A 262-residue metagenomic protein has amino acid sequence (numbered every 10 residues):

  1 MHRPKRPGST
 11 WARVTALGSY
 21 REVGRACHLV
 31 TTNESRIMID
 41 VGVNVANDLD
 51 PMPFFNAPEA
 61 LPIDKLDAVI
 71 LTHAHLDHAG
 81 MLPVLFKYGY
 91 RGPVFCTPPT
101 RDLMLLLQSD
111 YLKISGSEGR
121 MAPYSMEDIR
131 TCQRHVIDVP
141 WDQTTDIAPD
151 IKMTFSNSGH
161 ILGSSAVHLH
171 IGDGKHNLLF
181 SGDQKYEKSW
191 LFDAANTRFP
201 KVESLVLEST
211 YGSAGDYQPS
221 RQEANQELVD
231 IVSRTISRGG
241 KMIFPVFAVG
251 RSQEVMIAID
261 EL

Functional and structural regions predicted by a protein language model:
H2-D64, D138-D193: Core dinuclear metal-dependent hydrolase active-site scaffold
V14, D40, V69, H73-A74 (+5 more regions): Conserved structural-core and active-site-/substrate-pathway-adjacent residues in large, well-folded domains of enzymes
S19, P99, S158, G172 (+2 more regions): An acidic- and aromatic-residue-enriched active-site/binding cleft used to recognize and process polar
Y20-R25, T32-G92, C96-D102, L107-R134 (+1 more regions): Pre-active-site segment of Zn-dependent metallo-hydrolases
R21, H75-D77, I161-L162, F247-E254: Gly/Ser/Thr-rich loops at beta-strand to alpha-helix junctions that form or flank small-molecule/cofactor-binding
S35, K65, G92, H176 (+2 more regions): Short coil/turn segments at beta-strand junctions that form active-site/ligand-binding loops
E187-L262: Cap/insert and terminal regions of metallo-dependent hydrolase folds
